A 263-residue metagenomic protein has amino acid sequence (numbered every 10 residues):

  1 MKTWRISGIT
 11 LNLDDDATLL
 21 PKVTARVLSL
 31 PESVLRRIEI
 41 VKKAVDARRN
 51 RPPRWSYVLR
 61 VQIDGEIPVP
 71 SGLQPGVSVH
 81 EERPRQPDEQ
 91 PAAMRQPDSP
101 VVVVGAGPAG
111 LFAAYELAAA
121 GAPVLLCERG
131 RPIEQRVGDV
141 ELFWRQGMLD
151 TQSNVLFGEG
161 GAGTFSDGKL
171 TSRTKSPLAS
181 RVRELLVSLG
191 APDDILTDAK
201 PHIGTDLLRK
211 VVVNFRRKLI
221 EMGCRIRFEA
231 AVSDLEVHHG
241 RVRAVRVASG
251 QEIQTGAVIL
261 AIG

Functional and structural regions predicted by a protein language model:
M1-P53, R60-F165, K169-G263: Residues forming the flavin
